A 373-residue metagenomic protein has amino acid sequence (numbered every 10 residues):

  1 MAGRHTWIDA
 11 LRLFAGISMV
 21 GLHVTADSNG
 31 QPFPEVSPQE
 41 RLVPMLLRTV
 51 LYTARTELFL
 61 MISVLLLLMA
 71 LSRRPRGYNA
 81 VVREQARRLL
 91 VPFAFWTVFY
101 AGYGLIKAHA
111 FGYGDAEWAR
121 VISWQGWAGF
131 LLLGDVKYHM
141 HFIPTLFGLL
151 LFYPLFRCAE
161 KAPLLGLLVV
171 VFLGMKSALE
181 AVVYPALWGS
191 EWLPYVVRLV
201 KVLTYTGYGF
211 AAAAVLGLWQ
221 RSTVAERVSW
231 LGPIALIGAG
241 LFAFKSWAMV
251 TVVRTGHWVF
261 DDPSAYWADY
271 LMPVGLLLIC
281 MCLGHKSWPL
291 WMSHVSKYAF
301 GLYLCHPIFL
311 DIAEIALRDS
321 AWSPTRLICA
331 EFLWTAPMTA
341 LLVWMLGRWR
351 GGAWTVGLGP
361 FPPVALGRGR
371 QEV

Functional and structural regions predicted by a protein language model:
M1-V373: Alpha-helical transmembrane segments and their immediate juxtamembrane cytosolic regions
